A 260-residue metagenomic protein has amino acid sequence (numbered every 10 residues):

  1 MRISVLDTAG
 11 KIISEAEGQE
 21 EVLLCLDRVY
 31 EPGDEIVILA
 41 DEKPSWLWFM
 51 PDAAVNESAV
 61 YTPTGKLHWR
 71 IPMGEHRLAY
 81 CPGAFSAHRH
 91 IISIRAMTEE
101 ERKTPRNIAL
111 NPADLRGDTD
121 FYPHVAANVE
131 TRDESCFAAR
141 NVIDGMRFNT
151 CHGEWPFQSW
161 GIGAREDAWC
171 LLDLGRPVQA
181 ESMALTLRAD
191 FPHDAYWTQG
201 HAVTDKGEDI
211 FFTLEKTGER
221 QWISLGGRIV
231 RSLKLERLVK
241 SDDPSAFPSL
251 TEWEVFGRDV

Functional and structural regions predicted by a protein language model:
M1-D173, P192-A195: Disordered, acidic Ser/Thr/Pro-rich linker "stalks" and the adjacent N-terminal cap of the next globular domain
R28, C170-Q179, L225-I229: Extracellular and analogous surface-interaction loops
G33, G145-M146, S182, G207 (+2 more regions): Glycine-centered flexibility motif
D34-L39, S182-M183, L235: Hydrophobic beta-strand segments within beta-rich accessory/binding domains
E154-F157, A184-L187, G207-I210: Short secondary-structure boundary micro-motifs
A164-A168, D190-V260: Trp- and acidic/polar-enriched beta-sheet ligand-binding modules for extracellular glycan and matrix recognition
V178-P192: A short beta-strand element within beta-rich, extracytoplasmic domains of secreted/secretory-pathway proteins
